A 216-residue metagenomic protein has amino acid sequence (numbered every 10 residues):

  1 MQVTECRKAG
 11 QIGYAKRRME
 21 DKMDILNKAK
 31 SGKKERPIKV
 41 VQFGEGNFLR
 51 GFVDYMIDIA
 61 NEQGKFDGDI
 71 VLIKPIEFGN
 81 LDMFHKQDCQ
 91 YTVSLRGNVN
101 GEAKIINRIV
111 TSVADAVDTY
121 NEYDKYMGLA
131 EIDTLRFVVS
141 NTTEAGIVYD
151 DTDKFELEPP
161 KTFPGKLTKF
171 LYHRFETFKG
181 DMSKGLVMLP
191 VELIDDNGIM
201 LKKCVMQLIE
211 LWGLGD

Functional and structural regions predicted by a protein language model:
G10-G13: Residue-identity detector for glycine
M19-D216: Non-transmembrane, aqueous-exposed alpha-helical and coiled segments at domain scale
